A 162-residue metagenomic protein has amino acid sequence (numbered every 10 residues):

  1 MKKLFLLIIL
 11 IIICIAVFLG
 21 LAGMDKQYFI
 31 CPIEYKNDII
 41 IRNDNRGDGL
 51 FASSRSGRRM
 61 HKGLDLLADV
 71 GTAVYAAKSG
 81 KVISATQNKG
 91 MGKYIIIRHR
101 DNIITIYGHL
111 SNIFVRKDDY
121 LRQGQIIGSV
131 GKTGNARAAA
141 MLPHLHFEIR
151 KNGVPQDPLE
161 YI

Functional and structural regions predicted by a protein language model:
M1-I12: N-terminal Sec-pathway targeting helices
C14-K93, Q123, Q156: Surface-exposed, glycine-biased beta-strand/turn segments
K62, V70-A73, S111, K117 (+1 more regions): Short, conserved secondary-structure segments in the cores of folded domains
D65, I96, I106, S129 (+1 more regions): Conserved beta-strand positions that form and line the central face of beta-propeller blades
A76-F114, L142-H144: Zn2+-dependent peptidoglycan hydrolase active-site motif and core
D119-I162: Conserved, short, structured surface segments that act as functional micro-motifs
